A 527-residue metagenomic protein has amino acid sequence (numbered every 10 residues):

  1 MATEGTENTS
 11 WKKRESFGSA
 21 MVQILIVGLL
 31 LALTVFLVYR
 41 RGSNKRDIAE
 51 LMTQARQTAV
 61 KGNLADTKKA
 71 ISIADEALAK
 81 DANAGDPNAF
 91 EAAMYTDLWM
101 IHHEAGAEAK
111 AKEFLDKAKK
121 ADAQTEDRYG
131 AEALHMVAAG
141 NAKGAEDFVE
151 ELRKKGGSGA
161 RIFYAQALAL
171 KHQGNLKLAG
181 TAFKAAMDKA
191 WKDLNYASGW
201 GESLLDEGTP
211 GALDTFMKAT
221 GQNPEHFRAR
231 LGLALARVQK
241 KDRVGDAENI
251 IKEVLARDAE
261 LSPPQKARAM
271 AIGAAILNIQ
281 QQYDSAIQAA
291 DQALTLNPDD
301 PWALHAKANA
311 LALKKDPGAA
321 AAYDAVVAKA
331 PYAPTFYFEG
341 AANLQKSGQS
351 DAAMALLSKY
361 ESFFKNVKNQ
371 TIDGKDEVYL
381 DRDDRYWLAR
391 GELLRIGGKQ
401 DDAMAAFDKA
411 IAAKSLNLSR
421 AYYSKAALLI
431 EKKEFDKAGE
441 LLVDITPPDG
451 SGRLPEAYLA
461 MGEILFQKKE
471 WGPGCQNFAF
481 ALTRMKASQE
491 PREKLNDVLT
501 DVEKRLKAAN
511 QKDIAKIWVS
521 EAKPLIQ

Functional and structural regions predicted by a protein language model:
A49, D86, A93, D127 (+13 more regions): Start-of-helix register in tetratricopeptide repeats
A49-E76, K80, M100-I101, A131: Alpha-helical segment of the N-proximal tetratricopeptide repeat
R56, A93, D97-M100, L134 (+10 more regions): Residue-level recognition of tetratricopeptide repeat
A82, A123-Q124, G157, W191 (+10 more regions): Short coil turns that delineate tetratricopeptide repeat
F90, A131, A165, G199-W200 (+8 more regions): Canonical tetratricopeptide repeat
D97, E104, A138, H172 (+10 more regions): Register position in tetratricopeptide repeats
